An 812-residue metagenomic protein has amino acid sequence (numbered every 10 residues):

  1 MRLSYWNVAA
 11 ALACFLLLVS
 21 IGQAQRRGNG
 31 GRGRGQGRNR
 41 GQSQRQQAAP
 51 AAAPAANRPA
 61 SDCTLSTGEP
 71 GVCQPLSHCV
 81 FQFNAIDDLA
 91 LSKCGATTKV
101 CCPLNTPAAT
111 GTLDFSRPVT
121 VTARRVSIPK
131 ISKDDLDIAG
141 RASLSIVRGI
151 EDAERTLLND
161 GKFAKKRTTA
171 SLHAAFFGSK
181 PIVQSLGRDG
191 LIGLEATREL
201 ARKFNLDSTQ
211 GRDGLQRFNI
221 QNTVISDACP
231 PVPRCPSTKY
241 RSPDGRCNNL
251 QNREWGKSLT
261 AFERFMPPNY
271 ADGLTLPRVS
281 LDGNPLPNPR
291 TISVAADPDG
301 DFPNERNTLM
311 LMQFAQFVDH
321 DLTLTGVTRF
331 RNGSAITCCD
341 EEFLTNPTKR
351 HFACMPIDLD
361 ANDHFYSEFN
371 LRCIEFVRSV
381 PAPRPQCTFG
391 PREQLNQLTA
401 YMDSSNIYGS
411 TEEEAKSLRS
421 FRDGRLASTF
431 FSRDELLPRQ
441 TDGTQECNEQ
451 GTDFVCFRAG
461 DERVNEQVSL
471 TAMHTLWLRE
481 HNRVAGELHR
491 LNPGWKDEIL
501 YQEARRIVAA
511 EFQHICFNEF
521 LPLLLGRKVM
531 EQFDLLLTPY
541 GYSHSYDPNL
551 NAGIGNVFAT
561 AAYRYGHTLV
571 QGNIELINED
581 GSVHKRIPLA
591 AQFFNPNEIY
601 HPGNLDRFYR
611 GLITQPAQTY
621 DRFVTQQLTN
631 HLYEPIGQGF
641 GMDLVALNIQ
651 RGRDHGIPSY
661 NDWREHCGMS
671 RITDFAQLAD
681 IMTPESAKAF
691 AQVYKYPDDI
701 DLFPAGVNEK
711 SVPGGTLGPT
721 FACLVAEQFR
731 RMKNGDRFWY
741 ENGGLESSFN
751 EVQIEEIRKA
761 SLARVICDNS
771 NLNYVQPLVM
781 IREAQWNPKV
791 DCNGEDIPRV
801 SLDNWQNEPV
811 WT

Functional and structural regions predicted by a protein language model:
M1-L3: N-terminal secretory signal peptides that target proteins for export/translocation
Y5-Q23: Cleavable N-terminal signal peptides of Sec/SRP-targeted secreted and luminal proteins
R27, R32-G68, L76-S77, A90-V468 (+2 more regions): Terminal regions of secretory-pathway proteins
C73: His/Met- and acidic-residue-enriched segments that coordinate or traffic transition-metal cofactors and support
V80: Nucleotide phosphate-binding site architecture
A85-D87: Disulfide-braced loops of extracellular cysteine-rich modules
Q467-R479: Alpha-helical bundle segments that constitute or directly flank the non-heme di-iron/ferroxidase center
W477, H481-L488: Non-transmembrane amphipathic alpha-helical segments
